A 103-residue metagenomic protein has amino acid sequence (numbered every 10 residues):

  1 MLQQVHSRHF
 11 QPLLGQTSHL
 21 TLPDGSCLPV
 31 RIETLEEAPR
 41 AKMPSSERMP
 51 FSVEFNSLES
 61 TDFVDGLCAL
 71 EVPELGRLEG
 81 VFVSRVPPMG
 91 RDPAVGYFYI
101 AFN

Functional and structural regions predicted by a protein language model:
M1-N103: Surface-exposed, beta-sheet-biased, low-hydrophobicity segments with strongly acidic/polar composition
